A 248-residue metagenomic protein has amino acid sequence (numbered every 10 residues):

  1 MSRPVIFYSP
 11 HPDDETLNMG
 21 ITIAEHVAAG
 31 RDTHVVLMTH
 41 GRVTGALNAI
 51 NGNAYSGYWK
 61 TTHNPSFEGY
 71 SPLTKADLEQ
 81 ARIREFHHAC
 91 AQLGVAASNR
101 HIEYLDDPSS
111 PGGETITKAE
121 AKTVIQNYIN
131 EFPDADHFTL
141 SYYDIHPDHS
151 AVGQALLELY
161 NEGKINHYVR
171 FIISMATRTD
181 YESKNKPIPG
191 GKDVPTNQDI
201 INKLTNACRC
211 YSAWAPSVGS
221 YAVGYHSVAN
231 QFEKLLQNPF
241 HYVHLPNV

Functional and structural regions predicted by a protein language model:
M1-E162, H167, C210, Q231-E233: Active-site beta-strand->loop->alpha-helix modules in alpha/beta enzyme cores, enriched in Gly/His/Asp(Glu)
I50, R84-S98, S110-I116, G163-V248: The feature marks non-catalytic terminal segments
